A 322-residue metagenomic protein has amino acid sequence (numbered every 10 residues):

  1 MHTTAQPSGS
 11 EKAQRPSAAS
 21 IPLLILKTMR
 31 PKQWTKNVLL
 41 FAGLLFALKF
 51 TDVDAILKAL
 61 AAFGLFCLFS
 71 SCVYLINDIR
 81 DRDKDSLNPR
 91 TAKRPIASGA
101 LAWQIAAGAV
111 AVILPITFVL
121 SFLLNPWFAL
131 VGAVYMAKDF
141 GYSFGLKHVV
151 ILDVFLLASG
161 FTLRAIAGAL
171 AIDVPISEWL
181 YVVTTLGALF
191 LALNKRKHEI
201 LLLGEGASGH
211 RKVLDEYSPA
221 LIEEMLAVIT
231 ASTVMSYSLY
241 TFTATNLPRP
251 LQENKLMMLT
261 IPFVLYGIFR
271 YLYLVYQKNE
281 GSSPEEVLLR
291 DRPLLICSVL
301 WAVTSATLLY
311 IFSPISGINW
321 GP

Functional and structural regions predicted by a protein language model:
M1-S86, G99-V112: Topogenic membrane-insertion module of multi-pass membrane proteins
H2-L26, F144, T162-P322: C-terminal membrane-associated helical module and adjoining short loops/tails
I25-K32, R94-A106, L123-P126, L146-V154 (+1 more regions): Short, amphipathic, aromatic/basic-enriched membrane-interface segments that mark the entry/exit of transmembrane
K36-L57, L146-E178: Long, highly hydrophobic alpha-helical transmembrane signal-anchor segments
F41, L45, P115-V119, A137-G141 (+3 more regions): Alpha-helical transmembrane segments of multipass membrane proteins
F66-L75, L114, Y135-F140, F269-R270: Central hydrophobic cores of alpha-helical transmembrane segments in multi-pass inner-membrane proteins across all
F69-A97, L146, L152, L193-L201 (+1 more regions): Acidic (Asp/Glu-rich) catalytic motifs at the cytosolic membrane interface
R82, L87-G132, E178-L189, E223-V234 (+1 more regions): Multi-pass membrane catalytic core of lipid/isoprenoid biosynthesis enzymes
